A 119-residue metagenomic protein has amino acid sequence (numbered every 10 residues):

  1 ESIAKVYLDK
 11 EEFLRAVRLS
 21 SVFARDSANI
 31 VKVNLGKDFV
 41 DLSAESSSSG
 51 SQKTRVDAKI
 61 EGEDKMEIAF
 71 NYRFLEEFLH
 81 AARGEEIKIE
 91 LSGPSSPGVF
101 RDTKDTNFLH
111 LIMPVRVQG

Functional and structural regions predicted by a protein language model:
E1-G119: DNA polymerase processivity clamps
